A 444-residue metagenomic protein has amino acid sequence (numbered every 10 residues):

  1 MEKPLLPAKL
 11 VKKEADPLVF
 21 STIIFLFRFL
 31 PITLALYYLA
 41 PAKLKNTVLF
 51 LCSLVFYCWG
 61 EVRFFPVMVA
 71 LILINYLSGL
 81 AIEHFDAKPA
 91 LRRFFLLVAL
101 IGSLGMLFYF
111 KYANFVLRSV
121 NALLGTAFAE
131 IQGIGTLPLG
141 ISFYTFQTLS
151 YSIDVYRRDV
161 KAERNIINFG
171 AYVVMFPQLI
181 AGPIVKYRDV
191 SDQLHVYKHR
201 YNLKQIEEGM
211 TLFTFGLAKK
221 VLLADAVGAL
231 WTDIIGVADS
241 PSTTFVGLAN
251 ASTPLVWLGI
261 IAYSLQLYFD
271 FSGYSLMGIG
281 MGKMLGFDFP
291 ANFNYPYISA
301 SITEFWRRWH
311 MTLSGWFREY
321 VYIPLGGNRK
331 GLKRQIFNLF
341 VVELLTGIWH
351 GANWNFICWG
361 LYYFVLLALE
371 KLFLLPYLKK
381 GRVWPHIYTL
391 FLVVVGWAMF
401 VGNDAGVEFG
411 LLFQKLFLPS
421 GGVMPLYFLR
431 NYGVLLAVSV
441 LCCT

Functional and structural regions predicted by a protein language model:
E2-C443: Membrane-embedded transmembrane alpha-helical bundles that form the catalytic cores of multi-pass lipid-modifying
